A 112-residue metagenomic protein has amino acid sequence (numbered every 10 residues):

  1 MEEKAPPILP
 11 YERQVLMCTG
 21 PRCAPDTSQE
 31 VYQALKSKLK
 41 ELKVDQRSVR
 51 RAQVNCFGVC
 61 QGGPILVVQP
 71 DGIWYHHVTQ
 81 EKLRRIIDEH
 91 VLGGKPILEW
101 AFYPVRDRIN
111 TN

Functional and structural regions predicted by a protein language model:
M1-I8: N-terminal beta1-alpha1-beta2 submodule of the flavodoxin-like/Rossmannoid cofactor-binding fold
I8-V15, L42-F57: Immediate flanking context of iron-sulfur cluster ligation sites
C18, C23, C56, C60: Short cysteine clusters
R22-K40, G62-K82, E89: Iron-sulfur (Fe-S) cluster-binding segments and ferredoxin-like electron-carrier domains, especially [2Fe-2S]
H76-H77, E81-V105: C-terminal structural segments of small proteins and small subunits
P104-N112: Acidic/histidine-enriched, glycine/proline-rich intrinsically disordered or flexible terminal extensions
